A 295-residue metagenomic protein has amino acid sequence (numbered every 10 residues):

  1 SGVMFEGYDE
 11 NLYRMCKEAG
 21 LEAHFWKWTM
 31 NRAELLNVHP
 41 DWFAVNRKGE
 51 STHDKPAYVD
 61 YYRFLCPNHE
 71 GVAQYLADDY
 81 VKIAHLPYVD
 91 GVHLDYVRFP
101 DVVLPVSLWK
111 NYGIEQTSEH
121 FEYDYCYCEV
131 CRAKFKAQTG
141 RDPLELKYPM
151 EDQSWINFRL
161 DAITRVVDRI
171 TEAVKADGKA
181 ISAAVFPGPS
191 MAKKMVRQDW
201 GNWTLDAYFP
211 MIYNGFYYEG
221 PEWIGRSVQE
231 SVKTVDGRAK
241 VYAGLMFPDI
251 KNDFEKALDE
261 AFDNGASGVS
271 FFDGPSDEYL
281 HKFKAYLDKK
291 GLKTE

Functional and structural regions predicted by a protein language model:
S1-L12, L86-G91, N202-Y208, A261-V269: Catalytic domains of carbohydrate-active enzymes, especially glycoside hydrolases
S1-N46, S154-G178: Aromatic-lined substrate-binding rim segments of carbohydrate-active enzymes
Y8, W28-M30, L94-F99, F186-G188 (+3 more regions): Active-site beta-loop-alpha junctions enriched in small/polar residues
R14, E22-L86: Active-site-adjacent "subsite" loops/lids of carbohydrate-active enzymes
C16, L76, I83-A84, W200 (+2 more regions): Generic structural signal for hydrophobic
G20-H24, V174-P187, D236-G244: Short beta-strand/loop segments at the ligand-binding rim of alpha/beta enzyme cores
A57-L205, M211-Y218: Polysaccharide-binding and catalytic clefts of secreted carbohydrate-active enzymes
L205, P210-W223, S227-S231, G237-E295: Substrate-binding cleft of secreted/luminal carbohydrate-active enzymes
